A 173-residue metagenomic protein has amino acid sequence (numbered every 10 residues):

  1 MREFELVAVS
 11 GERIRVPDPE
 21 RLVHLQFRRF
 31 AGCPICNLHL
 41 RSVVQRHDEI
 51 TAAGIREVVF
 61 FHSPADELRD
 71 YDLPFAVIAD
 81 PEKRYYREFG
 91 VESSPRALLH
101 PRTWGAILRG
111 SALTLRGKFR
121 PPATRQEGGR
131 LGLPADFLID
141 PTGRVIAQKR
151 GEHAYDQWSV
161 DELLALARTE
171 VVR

Functional and structural regions predicted by a protein language model:
M1-V16: N-terminal "domain-start" segment that seeds a small globular fold
E3, V23, A135: Conserved beta-strand and immediately adjacent loop positions that scaffold enzyme active sites
R15-V44, E57: Short active-site neighborhood of thiol/selenol oxidoreductases, capturing the structured segment around
R29, H62, P141: Cofactor-binding loop segments of dinucleotide-utilizing enzymes, especially the Rossmann-like FAD- and NAD(P)+-binding
H39-E88: Structural microenvironment flanking redox-active thiols in thiol-disulfide oxidoreductases
D80-Y155: Thiol/selenol-based redox catalytic cores and closely related redox-interacting motifs
A154-T169: A short, polar/charged loop-to-alpha-helix boundary motif
R173: Cysteine/selenocysteine-centered motifs that mediate thiol-based redox chemistry or coordinate metal-sulfur cofactors
